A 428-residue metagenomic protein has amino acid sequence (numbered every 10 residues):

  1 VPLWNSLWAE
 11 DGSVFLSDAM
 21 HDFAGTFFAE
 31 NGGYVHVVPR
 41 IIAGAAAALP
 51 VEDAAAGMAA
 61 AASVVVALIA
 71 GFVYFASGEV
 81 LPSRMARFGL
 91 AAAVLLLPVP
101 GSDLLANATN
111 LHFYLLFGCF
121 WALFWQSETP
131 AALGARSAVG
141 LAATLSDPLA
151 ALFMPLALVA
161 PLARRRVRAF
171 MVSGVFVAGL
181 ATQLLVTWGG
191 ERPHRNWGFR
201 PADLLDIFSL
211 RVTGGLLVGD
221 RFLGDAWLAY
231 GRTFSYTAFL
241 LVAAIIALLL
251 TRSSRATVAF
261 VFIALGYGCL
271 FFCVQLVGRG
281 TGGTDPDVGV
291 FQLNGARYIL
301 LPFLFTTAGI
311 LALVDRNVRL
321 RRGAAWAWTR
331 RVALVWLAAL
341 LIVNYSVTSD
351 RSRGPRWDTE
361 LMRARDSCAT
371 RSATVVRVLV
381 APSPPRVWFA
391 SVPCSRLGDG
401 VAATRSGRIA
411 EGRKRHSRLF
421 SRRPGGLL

Functional and structural regions predicted by a protein language model:
V1-L97, G101, P130-G134, V159-P161 (+6 more regions): Intrinsically disordered, polar/acidic, low-complexity terminal segments
P100-C119: Multi-pass, polyprenyl lipid-linked donor-dependent membrane glycosyltransferases
L111-F113, D285-D315: Hydrophobic/aromatic-rich transmembrane helices and adjacent perimembrane loops
L115, C119-A135: Membrane-interface transmembrane helices that cradle and orient dolichyl/undecaprenyl
A122-T129, F153-P161, L241-L249, L300-L320: Transmembrane alpha-helices and membrane-interface helical segments of multi-pass integral membrane enzymes
L133-V159: Membrane-interface alpha helices of multi-pass inner-membrane proteins
S253-D285, W336: Transmembrane alpha-helix segments characteristic of polytopic inner-membrane glycan-assembly/cell-envelope
